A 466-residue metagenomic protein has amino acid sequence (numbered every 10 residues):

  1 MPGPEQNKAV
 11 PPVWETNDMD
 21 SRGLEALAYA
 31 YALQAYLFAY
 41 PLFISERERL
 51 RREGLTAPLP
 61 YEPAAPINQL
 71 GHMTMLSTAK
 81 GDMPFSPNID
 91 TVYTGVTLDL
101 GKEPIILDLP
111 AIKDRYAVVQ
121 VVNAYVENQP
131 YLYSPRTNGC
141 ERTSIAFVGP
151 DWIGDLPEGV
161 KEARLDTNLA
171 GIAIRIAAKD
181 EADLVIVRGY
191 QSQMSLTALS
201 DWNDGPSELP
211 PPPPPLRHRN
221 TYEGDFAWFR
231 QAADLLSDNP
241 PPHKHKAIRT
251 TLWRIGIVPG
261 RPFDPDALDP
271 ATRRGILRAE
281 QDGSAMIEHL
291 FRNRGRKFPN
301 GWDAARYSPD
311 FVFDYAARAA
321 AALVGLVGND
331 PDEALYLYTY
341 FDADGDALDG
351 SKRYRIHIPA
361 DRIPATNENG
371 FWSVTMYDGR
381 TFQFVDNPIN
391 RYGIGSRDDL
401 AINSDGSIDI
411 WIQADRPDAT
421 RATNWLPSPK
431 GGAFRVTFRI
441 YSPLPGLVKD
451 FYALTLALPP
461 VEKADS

Functional and structural regions predicted by a protein language model:
P2-S466: A compositional/structural signature for long, glycine/proline-rich flexible linkers and loops on extracytoplasmic
